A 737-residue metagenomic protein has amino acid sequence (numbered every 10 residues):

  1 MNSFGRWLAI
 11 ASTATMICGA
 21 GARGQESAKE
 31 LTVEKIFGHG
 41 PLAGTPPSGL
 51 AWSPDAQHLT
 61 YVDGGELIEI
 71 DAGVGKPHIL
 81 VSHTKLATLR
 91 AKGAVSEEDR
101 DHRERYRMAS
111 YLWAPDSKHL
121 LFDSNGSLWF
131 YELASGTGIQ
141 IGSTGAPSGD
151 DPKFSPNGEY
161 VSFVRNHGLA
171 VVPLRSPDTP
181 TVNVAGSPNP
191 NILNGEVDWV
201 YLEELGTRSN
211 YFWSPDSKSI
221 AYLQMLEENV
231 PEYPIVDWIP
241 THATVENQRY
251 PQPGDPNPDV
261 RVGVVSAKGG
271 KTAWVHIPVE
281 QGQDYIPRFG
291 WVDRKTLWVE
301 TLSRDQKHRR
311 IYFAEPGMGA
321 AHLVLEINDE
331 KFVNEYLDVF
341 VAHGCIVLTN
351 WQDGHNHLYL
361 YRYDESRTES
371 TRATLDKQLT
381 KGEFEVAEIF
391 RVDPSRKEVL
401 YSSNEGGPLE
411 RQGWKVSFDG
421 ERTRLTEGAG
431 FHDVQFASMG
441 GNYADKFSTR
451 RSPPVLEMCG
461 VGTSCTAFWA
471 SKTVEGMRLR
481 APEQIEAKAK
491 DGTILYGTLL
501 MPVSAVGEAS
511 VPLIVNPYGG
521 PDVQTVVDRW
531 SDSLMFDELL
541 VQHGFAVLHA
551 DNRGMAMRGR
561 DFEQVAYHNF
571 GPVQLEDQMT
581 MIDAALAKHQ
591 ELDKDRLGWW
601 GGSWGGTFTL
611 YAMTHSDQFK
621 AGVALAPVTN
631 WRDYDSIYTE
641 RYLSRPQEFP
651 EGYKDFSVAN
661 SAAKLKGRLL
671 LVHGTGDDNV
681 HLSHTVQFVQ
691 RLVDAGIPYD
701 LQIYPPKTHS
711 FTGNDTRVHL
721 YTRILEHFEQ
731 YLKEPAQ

Functional and structural regions predicted by a protein language model:
M1-A9: Bacterial N-terminal signal peptides that target proteins for export
N2-S3, G19-G21, T368, H549 (+1 more regions): General helical secondary-structure elements
A9, A22-R23, A267, Y496 (+2 more regions): Intrinsically disordered, low-complexity, compositionally biased regions/tails
I10, A20-F436, G441-N442, R450-S452 (+1 more regions): Beta-propeller folds
P231-E232, R288-G290, R294, E300 (+2 more regions): Serine-hydrolase catalytic core recognition
